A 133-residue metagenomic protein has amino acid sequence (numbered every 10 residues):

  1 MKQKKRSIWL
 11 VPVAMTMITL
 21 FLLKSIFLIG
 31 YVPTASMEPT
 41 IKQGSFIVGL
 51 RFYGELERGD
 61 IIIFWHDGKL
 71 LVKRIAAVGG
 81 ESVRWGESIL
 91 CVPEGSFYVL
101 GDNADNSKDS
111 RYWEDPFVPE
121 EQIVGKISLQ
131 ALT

Functional and structural regions predicted by a protein language model:
M1-T133: Extended hydrophobic leader/signal-anchor segments used for secretion and membrane insertion
